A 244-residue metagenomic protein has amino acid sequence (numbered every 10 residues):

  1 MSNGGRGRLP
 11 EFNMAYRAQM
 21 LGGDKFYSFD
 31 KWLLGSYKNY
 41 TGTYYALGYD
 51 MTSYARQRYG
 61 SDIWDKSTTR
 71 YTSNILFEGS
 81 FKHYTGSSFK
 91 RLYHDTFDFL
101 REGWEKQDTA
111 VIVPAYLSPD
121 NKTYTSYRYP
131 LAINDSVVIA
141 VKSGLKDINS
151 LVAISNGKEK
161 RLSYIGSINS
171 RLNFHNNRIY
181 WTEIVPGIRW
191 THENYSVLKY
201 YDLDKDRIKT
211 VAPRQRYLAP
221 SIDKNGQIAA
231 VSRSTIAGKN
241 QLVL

Functional and structural regions predicted by a protein language model:
M1-R58, D65, T69-Q107, I112: Acidic/His/Gly-enriched intrinsically disordered linker/tail segments that often contain short helix/coil "MoRF-like"
G7-R8, Y124, V141-S150, S163-N169 (+3 more regions): A flexible loop/linker signature enriched in serine peptidases of the S9 family
L76-G79, L172-F174, A219-D223, Q241-L242: A short, polar/proline- and glycine-enriched secondary-structure boundary/capping micro-motif
H83-R91, D98, K160-S163, S167-N176 (+2 more regions): Long amphipathic alpha-helical scaffold regions
K106-S126, I154-S170, Y201-S221, R233-T235 (+1 more regions): Multi-bladed beta-propeller domains
I112-K122, P130-A132, I139-S143, W190: An edge-strand/N-cap motif at the start of beta-rich repeat modules
I133-D135, F174-N176, D223-N225: Residue-level detector of Asp-centered blade-edge/turn motifs that repeat once per structural unit in beta-propeller
V137-V138, E159, I179, I208 (+1 more regions): Hydrophobic residues embedded in beta-strands of well-ordered beta-sheets
